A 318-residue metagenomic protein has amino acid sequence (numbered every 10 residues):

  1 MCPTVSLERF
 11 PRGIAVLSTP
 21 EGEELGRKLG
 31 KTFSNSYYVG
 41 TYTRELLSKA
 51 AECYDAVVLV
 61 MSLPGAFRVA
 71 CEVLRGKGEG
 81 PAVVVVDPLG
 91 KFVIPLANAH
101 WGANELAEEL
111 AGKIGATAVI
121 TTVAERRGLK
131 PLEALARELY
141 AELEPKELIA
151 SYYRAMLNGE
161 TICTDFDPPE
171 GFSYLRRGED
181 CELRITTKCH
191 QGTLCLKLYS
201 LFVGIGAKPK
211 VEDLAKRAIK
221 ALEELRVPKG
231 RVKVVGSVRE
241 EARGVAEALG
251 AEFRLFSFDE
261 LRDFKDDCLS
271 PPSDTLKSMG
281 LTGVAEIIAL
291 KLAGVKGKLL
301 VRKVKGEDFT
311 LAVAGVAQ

Functional and structural regions predicted by a protein language model:
C2-R9, V16-V245, D308-Q318: Conserved mixed alpha/beta catalytic, RNA-binding, or beta-rich assembly cores of soluble enzyme, regulatory
G230-Q318: Active-site microenvironment for binding and transforming phosphate-containing groups
